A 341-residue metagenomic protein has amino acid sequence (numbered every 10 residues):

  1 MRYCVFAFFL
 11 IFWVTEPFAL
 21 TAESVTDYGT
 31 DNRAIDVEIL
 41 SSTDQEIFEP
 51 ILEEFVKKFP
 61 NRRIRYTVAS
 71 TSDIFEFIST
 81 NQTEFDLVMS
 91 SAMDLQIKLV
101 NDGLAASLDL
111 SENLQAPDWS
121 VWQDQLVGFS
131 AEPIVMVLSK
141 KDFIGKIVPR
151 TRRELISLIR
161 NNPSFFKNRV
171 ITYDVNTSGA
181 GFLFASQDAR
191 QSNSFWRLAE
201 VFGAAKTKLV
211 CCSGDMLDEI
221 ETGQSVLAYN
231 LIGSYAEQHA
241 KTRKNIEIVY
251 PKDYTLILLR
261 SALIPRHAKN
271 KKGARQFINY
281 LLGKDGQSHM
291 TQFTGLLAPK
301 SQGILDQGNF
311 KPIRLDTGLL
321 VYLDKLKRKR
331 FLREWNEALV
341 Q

Functional and structural regions predicted by a protein language model:
A19-K98: Early extracytoplasmic/lumenal segment of secretory-pathway proteins
D36, K58-V68, E84, F166-R169 (+2 more regions): A local structural motif
S42, S91-Q96, V100-E221: Extracytoplasmic ligand-binding site segments that recognize negatively charged/polar headgroups
F85-S90, S107, L209, V226-L231 (+1 more regions): Paired acidic/hydrophobic, glycine-rich loop segments that form the ligand-binding mouth/hinge of periplasmic-binding
D94-K98, E221, S225-N245: A ligand-binding cleft/hinge motif common to bilobed small-molecule-binding domains
L114-W119, E132, L198-G203, L209 (+2 more regions): Periplasmic-binding protein-like
V135-D142, F184-S186, L258-N270, H289-M290: A bilobed periplasmic-binding-protein/Venus flytrap-type ligand-binding module shared by bacterial periplasmic
P265-Y322: Mature extracytoplasmic/periplasmic domains
